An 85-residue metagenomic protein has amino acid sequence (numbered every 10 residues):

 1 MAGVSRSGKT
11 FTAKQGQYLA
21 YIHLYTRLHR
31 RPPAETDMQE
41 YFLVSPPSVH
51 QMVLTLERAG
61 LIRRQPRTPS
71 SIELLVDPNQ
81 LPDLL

Functional and structural regions predicted by a protein language model:
M1-T10: Short, Lys/Arg-enriched N-terminal segment that forms or immediately precedes the first helix of a structured domain
F11-Q15, A34, Q65-L85: Short, cationic-aromatic polyanion-contact patches
L24-R30: Short helix-capping/hinge SLiMs at alpha-helix to coil transitions
P32-F42: A short alpha-helical element within helix-turn-helix/winged-helix DNA-binding domains across DNA-binding proteins
V53-L54: Short, hydrophobic-biased segments on the C-terminal half of alpha helices that form "recognition helices"
G60: Glycine-centered, phosphate/nucleic-acid-interacting loop/turn motifs that mediate DNA/RNA or nucleotide
